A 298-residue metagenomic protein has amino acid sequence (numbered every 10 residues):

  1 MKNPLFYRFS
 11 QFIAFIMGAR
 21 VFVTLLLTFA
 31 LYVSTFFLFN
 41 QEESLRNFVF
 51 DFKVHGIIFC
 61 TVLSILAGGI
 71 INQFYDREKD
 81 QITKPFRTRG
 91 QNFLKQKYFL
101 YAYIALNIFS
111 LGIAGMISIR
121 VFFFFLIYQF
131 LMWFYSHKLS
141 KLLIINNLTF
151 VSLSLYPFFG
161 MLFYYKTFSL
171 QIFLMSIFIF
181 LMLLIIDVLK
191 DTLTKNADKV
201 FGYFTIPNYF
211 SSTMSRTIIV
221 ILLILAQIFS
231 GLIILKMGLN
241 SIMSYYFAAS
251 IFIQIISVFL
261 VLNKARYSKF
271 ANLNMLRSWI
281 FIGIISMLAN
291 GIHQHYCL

Functional and structural regions predicted by a protein language model:
M1-L298: Multi-pass alpha-helical membrane architecture of UbiA-family and related isoprenoid/lipid prenyltransferases
